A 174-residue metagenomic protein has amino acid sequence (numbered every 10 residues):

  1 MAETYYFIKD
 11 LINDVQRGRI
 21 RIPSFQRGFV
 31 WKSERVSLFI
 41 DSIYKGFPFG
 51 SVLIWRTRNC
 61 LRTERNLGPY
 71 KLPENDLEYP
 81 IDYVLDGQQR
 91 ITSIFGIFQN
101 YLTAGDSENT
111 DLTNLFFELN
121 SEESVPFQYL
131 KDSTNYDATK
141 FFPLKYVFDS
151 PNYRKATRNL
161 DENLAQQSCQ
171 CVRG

Functional and structural regions predicted by a protein language model:
A2-G174: Basic- and aromatic-enriched surface patches that contact anionic nucleotides/nucleic acids
